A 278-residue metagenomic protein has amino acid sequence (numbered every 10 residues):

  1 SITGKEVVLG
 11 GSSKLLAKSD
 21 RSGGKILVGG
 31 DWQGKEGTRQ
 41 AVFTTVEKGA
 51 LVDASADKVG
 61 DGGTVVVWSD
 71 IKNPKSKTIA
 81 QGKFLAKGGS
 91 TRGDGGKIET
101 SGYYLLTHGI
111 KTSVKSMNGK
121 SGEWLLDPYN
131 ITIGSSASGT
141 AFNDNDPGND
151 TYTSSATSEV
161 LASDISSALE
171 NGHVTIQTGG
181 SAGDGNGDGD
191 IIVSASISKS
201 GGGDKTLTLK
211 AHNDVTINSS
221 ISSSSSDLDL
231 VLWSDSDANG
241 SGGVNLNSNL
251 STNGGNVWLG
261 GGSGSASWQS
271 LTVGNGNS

Functional and structural regions predicted by a protein language model:
S1-S278: Extracellular and secretory-pathway beta-repeat/beta-biased strand scaffolds
